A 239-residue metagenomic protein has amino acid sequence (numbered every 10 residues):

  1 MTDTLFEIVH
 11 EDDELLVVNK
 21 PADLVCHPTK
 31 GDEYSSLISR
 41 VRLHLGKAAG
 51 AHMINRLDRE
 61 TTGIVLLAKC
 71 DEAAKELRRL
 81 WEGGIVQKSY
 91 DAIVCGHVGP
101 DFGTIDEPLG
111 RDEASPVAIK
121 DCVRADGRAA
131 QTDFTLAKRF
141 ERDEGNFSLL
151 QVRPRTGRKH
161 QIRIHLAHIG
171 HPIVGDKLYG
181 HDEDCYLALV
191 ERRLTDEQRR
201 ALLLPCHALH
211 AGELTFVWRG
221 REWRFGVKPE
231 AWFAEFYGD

Functional and structural regions predicted by a protein language model:
M1-H10, E14-L15, P21, R142-D143 (+1 more regions): Pseudouridine synthases involved in rRNA/tRNA modification
M1-Q131, T135-E144, E222, P229-G238: RNA pseudouridine synthases
L24, I64, H97, R158 (+3 more regions): Gly/Ser/Thr-rich helix-start
L77, R158-L166: Short beta-strand segments enriched for Tyr within beta-sheet-rich domains, predominantly fibronectin type III
K88, S148, H207: Glycine-rich GHKL/ HATPase_c ATP-binding element in histidine kinases
F147, K159-Q161, L209-A211: Active-site lining segments that contact anionic ligands and/or coordinate catalytic metals
L150-V152: Short histidine-centered loop motifs in beta-beta connectors
R155: Residues immediately N-terminal to the Walker A/P-loop in ABC ATPase nucleotide-binding domains
